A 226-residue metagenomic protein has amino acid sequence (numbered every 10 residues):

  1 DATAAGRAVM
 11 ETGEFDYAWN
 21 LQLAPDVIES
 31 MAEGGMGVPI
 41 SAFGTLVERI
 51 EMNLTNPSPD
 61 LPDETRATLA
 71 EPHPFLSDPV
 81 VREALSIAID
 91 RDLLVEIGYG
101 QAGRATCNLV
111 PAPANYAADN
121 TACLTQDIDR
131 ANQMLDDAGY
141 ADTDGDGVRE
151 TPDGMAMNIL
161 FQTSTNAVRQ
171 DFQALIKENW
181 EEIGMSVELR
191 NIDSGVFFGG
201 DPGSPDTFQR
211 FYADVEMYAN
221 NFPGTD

Functional and structural regions predicted by a protein language model:
D1-G98, P113-D226: Extracytoplasmic/periplasmic ligand-capture domains
Q101-C107, R190: Short, glycine/acidic-rich hinge or "gate" loops at secondary-structure transitions that mediate conformational
